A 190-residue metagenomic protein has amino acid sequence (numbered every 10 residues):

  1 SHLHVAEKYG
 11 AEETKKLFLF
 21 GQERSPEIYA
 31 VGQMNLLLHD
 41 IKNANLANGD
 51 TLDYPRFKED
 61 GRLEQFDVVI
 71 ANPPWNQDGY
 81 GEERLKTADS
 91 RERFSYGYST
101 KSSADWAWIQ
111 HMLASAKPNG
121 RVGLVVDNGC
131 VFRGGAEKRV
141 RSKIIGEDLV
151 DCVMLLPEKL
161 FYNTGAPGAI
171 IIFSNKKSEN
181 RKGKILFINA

Functional and structural regions predicted by a protein language model:
S1-A71, N76-D78, E83-T87, E92 (+3 more regions): Conserved S-adenosyl-L-methionine
R24, Y29, Y98-F173: Conserved Class I SAM-dependent methyltransferase catalytic core
N45-R56, L155-K159, R181-A190: Non-catalytic, mostly N-terminal accessory regions of nucleic-acid modification and defense proteins
Q65-F66, R121, G183: Conserved catalytic motifs of the protein kinase core domain
F94-Y96: Short clusters of hydrophobic/aromatic residues that line enzyme substrate/ligand-binding pockets
Y162-A190: Flexible, glycine-/basic-rich loop-and-beta segments that form/coincide with the SAM-dependent methyltransferase
